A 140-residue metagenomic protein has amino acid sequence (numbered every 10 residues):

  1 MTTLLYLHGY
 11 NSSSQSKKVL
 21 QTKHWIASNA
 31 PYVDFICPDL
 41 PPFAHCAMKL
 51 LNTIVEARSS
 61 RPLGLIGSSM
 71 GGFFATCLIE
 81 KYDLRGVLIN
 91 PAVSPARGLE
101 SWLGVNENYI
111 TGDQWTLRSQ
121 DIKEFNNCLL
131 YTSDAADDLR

Functional and structural regions predicted by a protein language model:
T2-S59: Active-site catalytic motif of lipid deacylating hydrolases and related acyltransferases
S13, C46-A47, V93-E100: A short beta-to-alpha transition loop/helix N-cap that caps and shapes the active-site region
L40, L88-A96: Active-site nucleophile loop of the alpha/beta-hydrolase fold
G64, R85-V87: Residue in the alpha/beta-hydrolase core beta-strand immediately N-terminal to the catalytic nucleophile
G67-G71, A75: Gly/Ala-rich beta-loop-alpha elbow adjacent to hydrolase catalytic centers
C77-R85: Conserved hydrolase catalytic core segment
Q114-L130: Active-site nucleophile elbow and catalytic-triad environment of alpha/beta-hydrolase enzymes
Y131-R140: Single conserved hydrophobic/aromatic residue that forms the stacking wall/gate of nucleotide- or nucleobase-binding
